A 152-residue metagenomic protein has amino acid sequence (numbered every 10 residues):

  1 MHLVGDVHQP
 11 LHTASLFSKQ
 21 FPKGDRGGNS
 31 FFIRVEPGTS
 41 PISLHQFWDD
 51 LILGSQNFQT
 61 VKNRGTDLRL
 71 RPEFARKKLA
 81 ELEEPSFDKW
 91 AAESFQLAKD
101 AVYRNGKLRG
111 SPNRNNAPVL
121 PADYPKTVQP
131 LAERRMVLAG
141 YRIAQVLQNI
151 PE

Functional and structural regions predicted by a protein language model:
M1-L3, P10-E152: C-terminal accessory segments of proteins
